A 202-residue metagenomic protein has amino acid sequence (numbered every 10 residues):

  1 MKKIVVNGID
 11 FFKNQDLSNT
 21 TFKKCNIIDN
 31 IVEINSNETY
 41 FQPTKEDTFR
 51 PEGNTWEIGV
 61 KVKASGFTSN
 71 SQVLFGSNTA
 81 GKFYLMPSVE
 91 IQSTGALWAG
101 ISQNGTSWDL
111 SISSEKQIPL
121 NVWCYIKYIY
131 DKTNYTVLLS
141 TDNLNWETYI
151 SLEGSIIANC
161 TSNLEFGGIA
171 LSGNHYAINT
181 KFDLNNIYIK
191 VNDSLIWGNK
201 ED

Functional and structural regions predicted by a protein language model:
K2-I9, N14-N30, D183-D202: Extended recognition patches within non-cytosolic domains
K23-T39, W98: Short carbohydrate-recognition loop motifs
N35-W56, S111-Q117, N174-Y176: Short surface loop/edge beta-strand patches of beta-sandwich-type extracellular domains that form ligand-contact sites
D47-G66, F83-P87, N185-I187: A carbohydrate-recognition surface predominantly in extracellular/luminal proteins
Q72-I101: Glycan-recognition/cleft segments
I101-Y125: Short, aromatic/His-centered strand-loop micro-motif at the edge of beta-sheets
V122-T136: Localized edge beta-strand/strand-to-loop motifs within extracellular or lumenal beta-rich domains
I150-D183: Flexible glycan-contacting loops in extracellular carbohydrate-active proteins
